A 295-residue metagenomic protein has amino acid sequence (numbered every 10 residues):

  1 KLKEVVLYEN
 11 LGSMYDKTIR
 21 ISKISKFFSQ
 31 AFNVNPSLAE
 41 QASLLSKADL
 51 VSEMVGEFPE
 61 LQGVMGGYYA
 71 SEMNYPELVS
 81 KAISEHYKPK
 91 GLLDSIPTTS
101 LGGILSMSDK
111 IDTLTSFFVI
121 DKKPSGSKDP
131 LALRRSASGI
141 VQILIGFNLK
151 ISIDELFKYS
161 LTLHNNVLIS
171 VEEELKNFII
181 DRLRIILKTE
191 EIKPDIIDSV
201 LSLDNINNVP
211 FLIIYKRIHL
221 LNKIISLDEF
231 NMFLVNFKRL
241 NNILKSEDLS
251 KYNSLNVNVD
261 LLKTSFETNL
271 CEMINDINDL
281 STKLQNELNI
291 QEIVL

Functional and structural regions predicted by a protein language model:
K1-L295: Amphipathic alpha-helical "coupling" segments that flank catalytic cores
